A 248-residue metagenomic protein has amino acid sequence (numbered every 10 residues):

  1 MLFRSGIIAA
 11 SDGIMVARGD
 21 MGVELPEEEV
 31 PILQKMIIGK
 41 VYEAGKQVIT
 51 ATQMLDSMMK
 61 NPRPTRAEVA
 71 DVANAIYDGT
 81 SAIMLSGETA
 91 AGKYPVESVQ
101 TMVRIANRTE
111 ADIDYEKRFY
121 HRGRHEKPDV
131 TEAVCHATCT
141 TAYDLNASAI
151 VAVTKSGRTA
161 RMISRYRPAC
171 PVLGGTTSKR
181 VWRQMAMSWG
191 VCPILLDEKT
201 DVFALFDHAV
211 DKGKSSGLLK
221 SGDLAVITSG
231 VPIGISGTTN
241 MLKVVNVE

Functional and structural regions predicted by a protein language model:
M1-L2: Short, small-residue-biased leader/transition segments that mark boundaries at the very start of proteins
A9-I14, G79-S81, R167-P171, G190-V191: Glycine-enriched alpha-helix->loop->beta-strand junction motifs that scaffold or abut catalytic
I14-V23, V72-P95: Glycine-rich phosphate-binding active-site loops on the catalytic face of alpha/beta enzymes
E29-M54, Q100-Y115: Alpha-helix-loop-beta-strand connector modules within alpha/beta enzyme cores
E43, M102-C139: Long, charged amphipathic helices and adjacent flexible linkers at domain junctions
T89-D112, M241-V244: C-terminal helical cap(s) of enzyme catalytic domains, especially alpha/beta-barrels
T159-R161, R167-A204: Nucleotide-binding motor/catalytic cores of P-loop/tubulin-like NTPases across gene-expression machines
G217-I233, N240-V245: C-terminal binding/interaction regions
